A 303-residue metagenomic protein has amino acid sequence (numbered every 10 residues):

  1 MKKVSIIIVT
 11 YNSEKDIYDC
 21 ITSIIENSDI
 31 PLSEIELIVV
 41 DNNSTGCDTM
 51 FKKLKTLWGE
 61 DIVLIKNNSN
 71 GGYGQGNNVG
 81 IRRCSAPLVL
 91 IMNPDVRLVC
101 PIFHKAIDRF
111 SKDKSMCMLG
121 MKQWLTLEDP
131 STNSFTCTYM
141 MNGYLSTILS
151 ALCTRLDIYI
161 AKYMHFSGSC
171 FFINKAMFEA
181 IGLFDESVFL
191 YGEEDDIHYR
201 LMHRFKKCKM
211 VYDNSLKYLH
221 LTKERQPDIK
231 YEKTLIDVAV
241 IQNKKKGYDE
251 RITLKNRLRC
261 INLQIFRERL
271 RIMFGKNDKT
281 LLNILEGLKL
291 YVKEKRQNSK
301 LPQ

Functional and structural regions predicted by a protein language model:
V4-D16, C20, N27-S28, V40: A conserved hydrophobic helix/loop-capping motif in glycosyltransferases and polysaccharide synthases
T22-K66: Acidic donor-binding segment of Leloir-type glycosyltransferases
K66-C84: Glycine-rich, basic loop-to-helix element that forms the pyrophosphate-binding segment of sugar-nucleotide handling
V89: Short aromatic/hydrophobic "clamp" motif used to bind/position activated sugar donors
C100-F135: Conserved donor NDP-sugar-binding/catalytic core segment of glycosyltransferases
M140-Y163: Short, flexible, basic/aromatic active-site loop/helix in glycosyltransferases
M164-L183, S187-L216: A short, conserved alpha-helix in the catalytic core of glycosyltransferases
K230-N243, Y248-Q303: Non-catalytic, C-terminal membrane-associated alpha-helical segments of glycosyltransferases
